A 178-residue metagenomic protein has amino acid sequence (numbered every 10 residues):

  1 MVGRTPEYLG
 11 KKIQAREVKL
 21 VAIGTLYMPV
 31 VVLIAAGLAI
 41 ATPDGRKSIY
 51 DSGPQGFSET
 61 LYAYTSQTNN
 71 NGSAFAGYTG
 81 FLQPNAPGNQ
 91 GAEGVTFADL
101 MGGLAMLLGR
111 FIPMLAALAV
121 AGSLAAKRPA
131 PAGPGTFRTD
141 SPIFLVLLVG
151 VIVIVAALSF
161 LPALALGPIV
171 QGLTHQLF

Functional and structural regions predicted by a protein language model:
M1-Q14, A119-T139: Alpha-helical transmembrane segments
I13-M28, T139-V151: Alpha-helical transmembrane segments and their helix-start/interface "positive-inside/aromatic belt" motifs in integral
T25-L38, L118-G122, L147-F160: Hydrophobic core segments of alpha-helical transmembrane domains in multi-pass membrane transport and ion-translocation
M28-A36, Q55-S66, L107-A126: Hydrophobic alpha-helical segments of multi-pass membrane transport proteins
L38-T42, P113-A126, A157-T174: Membrane-helix cytosolic exit motif
R46-A105, A163-F178: P-loop potassium selectivity filter motif centered on the GYG triad
A74-G77, F81-P87, G91, R128-L161: Internal helix-turn-beta structural module
M101-L108, I154-A157: Hydrophobic alpha-helical transmembrane segments of multi-pass membrane proteins
